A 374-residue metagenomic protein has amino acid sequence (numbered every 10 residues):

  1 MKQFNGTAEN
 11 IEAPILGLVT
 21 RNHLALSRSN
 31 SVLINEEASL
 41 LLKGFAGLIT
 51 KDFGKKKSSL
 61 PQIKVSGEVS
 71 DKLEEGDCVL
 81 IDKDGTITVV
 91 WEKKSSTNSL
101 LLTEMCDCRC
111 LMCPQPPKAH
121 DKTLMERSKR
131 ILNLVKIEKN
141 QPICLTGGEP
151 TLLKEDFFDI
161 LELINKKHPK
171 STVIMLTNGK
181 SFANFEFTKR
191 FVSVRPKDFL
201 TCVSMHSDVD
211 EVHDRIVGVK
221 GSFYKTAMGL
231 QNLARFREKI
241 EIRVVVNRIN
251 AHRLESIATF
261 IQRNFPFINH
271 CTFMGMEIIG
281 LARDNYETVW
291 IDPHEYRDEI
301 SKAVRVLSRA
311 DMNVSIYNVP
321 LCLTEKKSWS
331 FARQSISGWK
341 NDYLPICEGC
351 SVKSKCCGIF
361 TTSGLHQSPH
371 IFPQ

Functional and structural regions predicted by a protein language model:
M1-S96, E299-I300, S308-V314: Flexible, acidic/Gly-rich N-terminal and inter-domain linker regions that tether and position cofactor-handling modules
K2, E9-P14, E325-Q374: Flexible mid-to-C-terminal extensions adjoining Fe-S/redox cofactors in radical SAM and related proteins
W91-E126, C356: Canonical Radical SAM [4Fe-4S] cluster-binding loop centered on the CxxxCxxC motif and its immediate flanking residues
T103-R109, E149, I346-C347, K353: Cysteine-centered iron-sulfur cluster-binding motifs in ferredoxin-type domains/subunits of redox enzymes
C113-E126, I137-L153, N165-N184, R195-A227 (+2 more regions): Core AdoMet radical
I143, D198-L200, Y224-E287, E295-L321: Conserved C-terminal portion of the radical SAM core fold that forms the substrate/S-adenosylmethionine-binding
K154-E162, A183-S193, H252-F260: Distinct, well-ordered alpha-helical segments
K189-H206, A258-F273, A332-C357: Structural recognition of alpha->loop->beta junctions
